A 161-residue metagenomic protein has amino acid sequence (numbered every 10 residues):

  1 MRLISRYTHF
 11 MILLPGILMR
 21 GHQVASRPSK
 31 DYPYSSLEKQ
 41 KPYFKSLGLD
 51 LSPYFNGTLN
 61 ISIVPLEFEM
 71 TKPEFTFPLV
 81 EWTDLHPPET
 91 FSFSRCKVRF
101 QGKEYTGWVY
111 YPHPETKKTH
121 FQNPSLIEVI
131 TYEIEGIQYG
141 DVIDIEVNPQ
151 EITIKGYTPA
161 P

Functional and structural regions predicted by a protein language model:
M1-F10: N-terminal amphipathic/basic-hydrophobic helices that include classical n-h-c signal peptides and signal-anchor
H9-H86: Anionic-ligand-binding alpha/beta catalytic cores of soluble enzymes and soluble regulatory domains that recognize
I63-P65, H113, P149: Non-catalytic surface loops within mature trypsin-like serine protease
L79-G136: Glycine-rich active-site loops that engage anionic ligands at enzyme catalytic sites
T131, V147-P149: Conserved "cap/hinge" positions at secondary-structure junctions
G140-I145: Loop/turn positions that initiate beta-strands
Q150-P161: Short, Lys/Arg- and Gly-enriched loop/turn segments at beta-strand edges
